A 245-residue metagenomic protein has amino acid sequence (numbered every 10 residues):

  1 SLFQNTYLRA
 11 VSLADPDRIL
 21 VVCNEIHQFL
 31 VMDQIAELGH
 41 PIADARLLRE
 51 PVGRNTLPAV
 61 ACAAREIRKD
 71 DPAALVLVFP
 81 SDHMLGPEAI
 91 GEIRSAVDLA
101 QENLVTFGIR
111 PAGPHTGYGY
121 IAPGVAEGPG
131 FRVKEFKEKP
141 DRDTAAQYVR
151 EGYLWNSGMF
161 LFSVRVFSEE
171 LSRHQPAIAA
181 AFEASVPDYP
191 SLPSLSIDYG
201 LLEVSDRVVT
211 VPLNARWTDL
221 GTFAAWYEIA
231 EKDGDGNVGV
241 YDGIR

Functional and structural regions predicted by a protein language model:
S1-V78, M84-I90, R94: Conserved N-terminal catalytic core of the sugar/cofactor nucleotidyltransferase
F3, A63, D82, I121 (+2 more regions): Residue-level signal for inorganic ion chemistry
I19-L20, R46, L75-L77, N103-T106 (+3 more regions): Structural motif
C23, F79, P140, F162 (+1 more regions): A conserved hydrophobic position in a structured secondary element of the catalytic/binding core that shapes
N24, S81, I109, L213: Cofactor-binding loop segments of dinucleotide-utilizing enzymes, especially the Rossmann-like FAD- and NAD(P)+-binding
G53-P58, G113-H115, R142-D143, W217-T218: A short acidic, often aromatic-flanked loop/helix-cap motif at beta-alpha or helix-coil junctions that lines enzyme
G86-A180, V186-Y189, V209: Conserved core of the sugar-phosphate nucleotidyltransferase
F162-R245: Left-handed beta-helix
